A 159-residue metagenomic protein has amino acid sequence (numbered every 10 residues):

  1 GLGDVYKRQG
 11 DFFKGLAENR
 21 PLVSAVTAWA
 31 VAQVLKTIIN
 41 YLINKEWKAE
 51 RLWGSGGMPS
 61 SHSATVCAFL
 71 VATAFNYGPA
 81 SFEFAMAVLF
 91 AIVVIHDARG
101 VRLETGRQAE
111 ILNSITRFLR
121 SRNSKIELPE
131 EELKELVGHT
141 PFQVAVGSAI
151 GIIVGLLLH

Functional and structural regions predicted by a protein language model:
G1-Y6: Short, small-residue-biased leader/transition segments that mark boundaries at the very start of proteins
K7-V34, K45: Helix-loop-helix hairpins and the membrane-proximal interhelical loops of multi-pass alpha-helical transport proteins
D11-K14, E18, N40, I92 (+1 more regions): General secondary-structure edge motif
P21, I39-N44, E50: A glycine-rich beta-to-alpha transition motif near the start of alpha/beta enzyme domains, typified by
A30, V34, A49-H159: Membrane-embedded catalytic cores of phosphoryl/pyrophosphoryl-handling enzymes
